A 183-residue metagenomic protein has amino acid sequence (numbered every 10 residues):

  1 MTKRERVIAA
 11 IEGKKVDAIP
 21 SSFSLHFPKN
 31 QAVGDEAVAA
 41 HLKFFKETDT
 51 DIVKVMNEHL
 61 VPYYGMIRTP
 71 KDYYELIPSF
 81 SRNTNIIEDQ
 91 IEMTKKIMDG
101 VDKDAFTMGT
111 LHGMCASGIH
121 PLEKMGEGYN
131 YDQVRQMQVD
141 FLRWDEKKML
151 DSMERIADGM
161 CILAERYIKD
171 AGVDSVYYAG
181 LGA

Functional and structural regions predicted by a protein language model:
M1-D35, A40, D51, V55 (+1 more regions): Active-site loop segments of alpha/beta catalytic cores
G13, D49, Y64-R68: Glycine-centered secondary-structure boundary/capping sites
L42-P62: Membrane helical hairpin/interfacial module
F45-D49, I77-S81, D132-R135: Glycine-rich loops and low-complexity Gly/Arg-rich segments that provide flexible linkers or classic glycine-based
E58-M93, G118-I119: N-terminal glycine-rich cofactor-binding segment that shapes the pocket for flavin-like pterin cofactors
